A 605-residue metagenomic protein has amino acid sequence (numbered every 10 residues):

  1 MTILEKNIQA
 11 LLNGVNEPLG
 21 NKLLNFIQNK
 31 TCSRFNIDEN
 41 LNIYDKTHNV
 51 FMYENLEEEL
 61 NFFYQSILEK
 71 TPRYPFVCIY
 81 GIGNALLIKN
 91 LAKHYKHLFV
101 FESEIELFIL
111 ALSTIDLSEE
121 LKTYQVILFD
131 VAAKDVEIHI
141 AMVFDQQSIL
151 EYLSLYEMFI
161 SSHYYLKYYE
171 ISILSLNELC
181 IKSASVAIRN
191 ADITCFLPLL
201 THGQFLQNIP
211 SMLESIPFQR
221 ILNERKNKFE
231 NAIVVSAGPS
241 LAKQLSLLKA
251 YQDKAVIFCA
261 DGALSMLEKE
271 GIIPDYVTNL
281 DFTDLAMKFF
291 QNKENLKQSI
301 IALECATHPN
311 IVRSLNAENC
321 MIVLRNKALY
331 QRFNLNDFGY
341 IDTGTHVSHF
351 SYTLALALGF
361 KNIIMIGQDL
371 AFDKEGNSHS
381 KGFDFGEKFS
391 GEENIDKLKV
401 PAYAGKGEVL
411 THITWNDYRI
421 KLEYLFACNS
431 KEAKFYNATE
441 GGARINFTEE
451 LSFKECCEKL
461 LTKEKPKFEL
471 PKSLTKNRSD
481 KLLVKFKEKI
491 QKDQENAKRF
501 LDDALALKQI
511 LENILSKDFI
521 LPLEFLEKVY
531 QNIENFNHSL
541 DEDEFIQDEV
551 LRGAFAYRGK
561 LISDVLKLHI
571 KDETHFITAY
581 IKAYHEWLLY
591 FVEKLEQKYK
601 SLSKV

Functional and structural regions predicted by a protein language model:
M1-A232, P239-A255, S265-K269, L285-Q298 (+1 more regions): N-terminal donor/sugar-recognition subdomains of glycan-related enzymes, prototypically the membrane-proximal stem
P72-V77, E230-V234, P274-Y276, L329-Y340 (+1 more regions): Short, basic, glycine/proline-bearing loop/turn elements
I82, S103-E104, A237-G238, A260-G262 (+5 more regions): Fold-independent oxyanion-binding glycine-rich loops and adjacent beta-strand/coil segments at enzyme active sites
E102, A263-L264, G271-D281, A355-G382: Glycine-rich phosphate/pyrophosphate-binding loops and their adjacent beta-strand/loop elements at enzyme active sites
L112-S113, S246, K269-I272, N279 (+6 more regions): Short acidic, glycine/serine/threonine-rich loops at helix termini
E157-I160, P309-L370: Active-site/ligand-binding-proximal alpha/beta "capping" segment
I233, L241-V256, A260-N319, V323-R325 (+2 more regions): Glycine-rich phosphate/ribose-binding loops and adjacent secondary-structure elements that form binding surfaces
N377-L425: Phosphate-binding loop/pocket of nucleotide- and phosphate-handling active sites
